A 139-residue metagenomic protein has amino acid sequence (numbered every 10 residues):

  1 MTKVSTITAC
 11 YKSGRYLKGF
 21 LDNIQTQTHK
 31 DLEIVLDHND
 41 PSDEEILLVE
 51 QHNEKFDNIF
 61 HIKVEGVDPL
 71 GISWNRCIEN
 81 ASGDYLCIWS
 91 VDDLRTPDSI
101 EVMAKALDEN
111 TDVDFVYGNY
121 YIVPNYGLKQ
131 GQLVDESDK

Functional and structural regions predicted by a protein language model:
M1-K139: Nucleotide-sugar donor-binding/catalytic module of glycosyltransferases that assemble extracellular/cell-envelope
